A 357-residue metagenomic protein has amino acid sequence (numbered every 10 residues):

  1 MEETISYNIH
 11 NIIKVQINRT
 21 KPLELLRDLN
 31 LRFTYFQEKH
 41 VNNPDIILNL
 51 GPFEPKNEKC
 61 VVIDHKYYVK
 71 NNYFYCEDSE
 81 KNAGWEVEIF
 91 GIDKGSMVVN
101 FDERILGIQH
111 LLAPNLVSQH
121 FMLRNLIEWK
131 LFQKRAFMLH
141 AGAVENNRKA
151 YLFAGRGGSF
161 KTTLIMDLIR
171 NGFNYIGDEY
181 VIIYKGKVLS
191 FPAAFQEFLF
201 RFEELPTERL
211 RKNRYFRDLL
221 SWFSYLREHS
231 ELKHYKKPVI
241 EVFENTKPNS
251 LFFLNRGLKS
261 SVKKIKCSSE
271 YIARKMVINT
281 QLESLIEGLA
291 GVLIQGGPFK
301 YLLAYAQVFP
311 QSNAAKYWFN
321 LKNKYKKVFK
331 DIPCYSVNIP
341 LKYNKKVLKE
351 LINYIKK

Functional and structural regions predicted by a protein language model:
M1-A154, R170-N171, V181-K357: A noncatalytic interaction/capping subdomain that flanks phosphate/NTP-handling catalytic cores
S159-K161: Conserved glycine(s) of the Walker
T163-N174: A conserved segment at the C-terminal end of the G1
